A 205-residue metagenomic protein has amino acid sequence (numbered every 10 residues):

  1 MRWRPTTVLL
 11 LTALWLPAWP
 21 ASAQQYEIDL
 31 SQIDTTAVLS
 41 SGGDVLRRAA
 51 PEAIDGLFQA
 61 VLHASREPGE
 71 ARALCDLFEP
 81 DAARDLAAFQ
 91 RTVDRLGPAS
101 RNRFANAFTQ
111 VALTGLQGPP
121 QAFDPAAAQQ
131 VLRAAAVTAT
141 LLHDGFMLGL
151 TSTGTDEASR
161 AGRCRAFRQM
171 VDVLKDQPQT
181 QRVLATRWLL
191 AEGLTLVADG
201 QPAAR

Functional and structural regions predicted by a protein language model:
M1-R4: Positively charged n-region of N-terminal signal peptides that target proteins for export
T7-P17: Bacterial N-terminal signal peptides
W15-P20, L142: Hydrophobic membrane-targeting signal helices
A23-V111: N-terminal Sec/ER secretory leader and immediately downstream segment of secreted/extracellular precursors
L74-F78, A135-A136, R163-R165: Sequence contexts marking disulfide-bonded cysteines in secreted/extracellular proteins
A87-D156: Extended amphipathic alpha-helical interaction segments
T155-R205: A cross-kingdom marker for long, charged
